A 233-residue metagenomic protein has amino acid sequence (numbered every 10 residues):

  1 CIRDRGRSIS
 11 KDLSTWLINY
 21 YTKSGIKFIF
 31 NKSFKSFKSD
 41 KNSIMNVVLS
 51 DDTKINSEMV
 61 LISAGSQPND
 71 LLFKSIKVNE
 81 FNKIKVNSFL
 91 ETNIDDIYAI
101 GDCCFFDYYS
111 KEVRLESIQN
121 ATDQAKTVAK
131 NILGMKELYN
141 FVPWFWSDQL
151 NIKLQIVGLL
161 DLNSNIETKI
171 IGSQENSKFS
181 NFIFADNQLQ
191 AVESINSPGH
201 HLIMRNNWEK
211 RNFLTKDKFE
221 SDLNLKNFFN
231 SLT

Functional and structural regions predicted by a protein language model:
R3-V86: A Rossmann-like FAD-binding core segment of flavoenzymes
T15-I18, T122-K126, L202-R205: Generic alpha-helical structural signal
S36, F89, N181: Short, surface-exposed charged micro-motifs
S39-M45, N93-D95, L150-I152: A short, glycine/Asx- and small/polar-enriched loop/turn that sits immediately N-terminal to a beta-strand
S39-S43, E91, E175-N176, D186-Q188: Short strand-connecting beta-turns/loops that link adjacent beta-strands
K54-D123, T127-K130, L223: FAD-site-proximal beta/loop scaffold in flavoenzymes
C103-G199: Mid-to-C-terminal Rossmann-like scaffold of FAD/NAD(P)H-dependent oxidoreductases
S173-T233: C-terminal auxiliary extensions adjacent to catalytic cores
